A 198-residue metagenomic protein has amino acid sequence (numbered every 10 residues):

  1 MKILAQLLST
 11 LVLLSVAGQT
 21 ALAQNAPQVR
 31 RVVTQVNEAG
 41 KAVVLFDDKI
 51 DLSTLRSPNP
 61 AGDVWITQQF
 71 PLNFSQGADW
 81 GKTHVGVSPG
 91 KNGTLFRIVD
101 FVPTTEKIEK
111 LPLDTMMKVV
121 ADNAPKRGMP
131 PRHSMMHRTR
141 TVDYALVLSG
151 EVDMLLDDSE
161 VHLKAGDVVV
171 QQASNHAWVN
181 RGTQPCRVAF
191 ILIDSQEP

Functional and structural regions predicted by a protein language model:
M1-A5: Positively charged n-region of N-terminal signal peptides that target proteins for export
Q6-G18: Bacterial N-terminal signal peptides
T20-A23: Boundary at the C-terminal end of the N-terminal hydrophobic targeting segment
N25, R30-V32, V36-N37, A42-F46 (+3 more regions): Double-stranded beta-helix
K49-D51, R97-T139, Q172-N175, D194-Q196: Conserved short histidine dyad/triad with adjacent acidic residue
T94, E151-D153, E160-A165, A173-E197: Ligand-binding loop in jelly-roll beta-barrel domains
P130-H133, H137-T139, Y144-A165: A short beta-strand-loop-beta hairpin characteristic of the jelly-roll/cupin
